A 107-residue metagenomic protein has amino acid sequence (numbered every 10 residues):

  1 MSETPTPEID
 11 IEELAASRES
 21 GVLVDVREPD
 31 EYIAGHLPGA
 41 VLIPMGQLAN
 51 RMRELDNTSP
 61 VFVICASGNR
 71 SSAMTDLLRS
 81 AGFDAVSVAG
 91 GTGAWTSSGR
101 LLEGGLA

Functional and structural regions predicted by a protein language model:
M1-V22, E28-P60, N69-A107: Rhodanese-like catalytic fold shared by cysteine-dependent sulfurtransferases and DSP/PTP-type phosphatases
I64: Short, surface-exposed ligand- or partner-binding patches at beta-edge/loop junctions that are enriched in aromatics
